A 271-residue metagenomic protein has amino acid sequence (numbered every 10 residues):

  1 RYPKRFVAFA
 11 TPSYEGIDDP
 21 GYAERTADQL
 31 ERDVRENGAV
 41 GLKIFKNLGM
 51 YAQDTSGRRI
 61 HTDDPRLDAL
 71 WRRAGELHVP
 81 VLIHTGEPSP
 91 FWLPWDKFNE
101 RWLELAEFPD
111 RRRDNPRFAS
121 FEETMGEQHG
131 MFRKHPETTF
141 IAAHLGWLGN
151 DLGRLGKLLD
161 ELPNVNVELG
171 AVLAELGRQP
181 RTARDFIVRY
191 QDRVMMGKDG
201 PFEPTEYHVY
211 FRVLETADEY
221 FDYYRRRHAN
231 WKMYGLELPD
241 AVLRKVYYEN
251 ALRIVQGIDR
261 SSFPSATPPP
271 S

Functional and structural regions predicted by a protein language model:
R1-R111, P163: Active-site gating/metal-coordination segments in enzymes
R113-P116, S120-S271: H/E-rich (His + Asp/Glu) clusters that bind or coordinate divalent metals
